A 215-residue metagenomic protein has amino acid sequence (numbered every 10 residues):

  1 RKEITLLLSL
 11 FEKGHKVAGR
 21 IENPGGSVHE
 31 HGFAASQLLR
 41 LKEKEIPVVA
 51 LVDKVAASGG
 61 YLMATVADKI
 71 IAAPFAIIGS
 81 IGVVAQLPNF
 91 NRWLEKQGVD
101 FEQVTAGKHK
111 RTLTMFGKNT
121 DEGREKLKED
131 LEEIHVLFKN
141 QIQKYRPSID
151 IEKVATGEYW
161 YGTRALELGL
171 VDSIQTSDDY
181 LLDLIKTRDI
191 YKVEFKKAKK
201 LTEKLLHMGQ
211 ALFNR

Functional and structural regions predicted by a protein language model:
R1-A57, L62-M63, A67-A73, V84-R215: N-terminal organellar transit peptides
G79-I81: Flexible, glycine/proline-enriched loop segments at strand-loop-helix junctions that form or flank small-ligand binding
